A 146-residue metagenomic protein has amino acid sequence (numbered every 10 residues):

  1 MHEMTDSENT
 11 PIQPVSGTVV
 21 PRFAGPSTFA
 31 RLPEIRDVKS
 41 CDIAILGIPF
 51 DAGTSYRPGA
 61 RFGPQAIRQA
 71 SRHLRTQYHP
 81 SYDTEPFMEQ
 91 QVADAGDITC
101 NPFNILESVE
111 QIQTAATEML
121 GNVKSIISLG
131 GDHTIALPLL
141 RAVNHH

Functional and structural regions predicted by a protein language model:
H2-H146: Metal-dependent C-N hydrolase catalytic cores
